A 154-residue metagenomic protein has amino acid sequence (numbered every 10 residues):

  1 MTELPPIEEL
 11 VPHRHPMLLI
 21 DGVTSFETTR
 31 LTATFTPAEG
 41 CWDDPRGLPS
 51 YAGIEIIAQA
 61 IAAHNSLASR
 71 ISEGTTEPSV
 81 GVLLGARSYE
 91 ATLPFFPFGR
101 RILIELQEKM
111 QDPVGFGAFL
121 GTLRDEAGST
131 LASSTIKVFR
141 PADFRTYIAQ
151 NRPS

Functional and structural regions predicted by a protein language model:
T2-I7, I102-I104: Short Pro/Gly-enriched beta-strand edge/turn motifs at strand-loop
L4-R14, P78: Short aromatic-glycine motifs in intrinsically disordered, low-complexity regions
P12-L19, F96-I102: Short coil-to-beta-strand transition motifs
R14-P49: Catalytic strand-loop segment that frames the active site of acyl-thioester-processing enzymes
F26-L31, A62, M110-F116: Short, conserved beta-turn/loop elements at beta-strand boundaries and strand-helix junctions
P45-H64, V80-L83: Compact, glycine-rich, soluble single-domain proteins
H64-E105: Hydrophobic beta-strand-centered segment that forms part of the acyl-chain substrate-binding groove
P97-L103, Q107-S154: HotDog/MaoC-like acyl-thioester-processing domains
